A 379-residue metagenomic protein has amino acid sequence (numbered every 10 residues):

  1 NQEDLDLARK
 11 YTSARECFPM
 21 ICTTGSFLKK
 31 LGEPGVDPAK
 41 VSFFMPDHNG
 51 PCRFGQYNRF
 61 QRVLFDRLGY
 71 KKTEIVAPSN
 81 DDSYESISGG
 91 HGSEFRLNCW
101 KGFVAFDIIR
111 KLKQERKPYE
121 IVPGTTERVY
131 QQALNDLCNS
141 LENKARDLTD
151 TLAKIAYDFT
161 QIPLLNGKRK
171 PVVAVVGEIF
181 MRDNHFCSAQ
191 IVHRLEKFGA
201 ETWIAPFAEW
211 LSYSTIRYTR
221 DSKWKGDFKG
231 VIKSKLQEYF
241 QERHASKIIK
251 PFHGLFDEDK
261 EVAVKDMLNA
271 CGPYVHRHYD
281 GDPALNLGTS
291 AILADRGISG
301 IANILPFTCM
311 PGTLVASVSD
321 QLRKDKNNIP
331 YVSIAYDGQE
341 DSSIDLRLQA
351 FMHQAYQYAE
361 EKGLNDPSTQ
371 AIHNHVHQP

Functional and structural regions predicted by a protein language model:
N1-P379: An N-terminal assembly and electron-transfer interface module characteristic of large anaerobic redox and radical
